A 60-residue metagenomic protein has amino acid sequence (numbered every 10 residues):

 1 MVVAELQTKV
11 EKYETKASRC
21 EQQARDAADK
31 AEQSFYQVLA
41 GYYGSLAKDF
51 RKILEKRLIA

Functional and structural regions predicted by a protein language model:
M1-E14: Short, charge/polar-rich alpha-helical segments
T15, R19, Q23-D26, K30-A60: Short, charge-rich amphipathic interface segments used for partner binding and complex assembly
